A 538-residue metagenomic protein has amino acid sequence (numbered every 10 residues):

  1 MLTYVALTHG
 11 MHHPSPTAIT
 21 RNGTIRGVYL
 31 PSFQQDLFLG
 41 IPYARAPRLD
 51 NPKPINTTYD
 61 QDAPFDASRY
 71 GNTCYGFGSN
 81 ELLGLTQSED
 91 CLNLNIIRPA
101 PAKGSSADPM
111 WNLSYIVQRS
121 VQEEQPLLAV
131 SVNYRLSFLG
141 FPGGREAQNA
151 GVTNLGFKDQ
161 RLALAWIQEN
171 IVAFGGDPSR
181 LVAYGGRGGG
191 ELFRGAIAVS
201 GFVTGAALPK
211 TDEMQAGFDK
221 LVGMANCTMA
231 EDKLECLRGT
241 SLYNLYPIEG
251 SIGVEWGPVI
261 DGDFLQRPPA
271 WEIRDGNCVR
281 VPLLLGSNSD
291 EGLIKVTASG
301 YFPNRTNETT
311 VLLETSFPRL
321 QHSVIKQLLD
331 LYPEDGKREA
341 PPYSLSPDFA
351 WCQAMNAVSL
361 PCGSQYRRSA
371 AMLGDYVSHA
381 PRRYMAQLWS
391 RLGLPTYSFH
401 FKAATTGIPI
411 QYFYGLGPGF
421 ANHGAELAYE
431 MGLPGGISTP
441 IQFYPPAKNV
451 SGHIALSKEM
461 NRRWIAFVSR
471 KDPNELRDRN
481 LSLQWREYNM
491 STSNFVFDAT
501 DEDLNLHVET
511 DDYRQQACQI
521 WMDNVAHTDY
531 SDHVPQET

Functional and structural regions predicted by a protein language model:
V5-A102, Y243, V534-E537: Catalytic-loop region of hydrolases
I19, Y29-S32, L85-E89, V121-E124 (+4 more regions): Extracellular/periplasmic catalytic domains that process cell-envelope and extracellular macromolecules
N22, N56, N72, N112 (+7 more regions): N-linked glycosylation sites
G40, Y75-L234, D263-S299, A455 (+2 more regions): Serine-hydrolase-like catalytic core of hydrolytic proteins
V117, R161-L164, Q168, F218-V222 (+9 more regions): Non-transmembrane alpha-helical segments in soluble domains of secreted/periplasmic/extracellular proteins
L234-G253: Polar, glycine-rich mid-to-C-terminal structural blocks that act as macromolecule-binding/assembly scaffolds
I248-S451: Substrate-gating cap/lid region and adjacent catalytic-acid/histidine neighborhood within extracellular/lumenal
Y444-T538: Alpha/beta-hydrolase-fold serine-hydrolase catalytic core, especially in secreted/extracellular enzymes
